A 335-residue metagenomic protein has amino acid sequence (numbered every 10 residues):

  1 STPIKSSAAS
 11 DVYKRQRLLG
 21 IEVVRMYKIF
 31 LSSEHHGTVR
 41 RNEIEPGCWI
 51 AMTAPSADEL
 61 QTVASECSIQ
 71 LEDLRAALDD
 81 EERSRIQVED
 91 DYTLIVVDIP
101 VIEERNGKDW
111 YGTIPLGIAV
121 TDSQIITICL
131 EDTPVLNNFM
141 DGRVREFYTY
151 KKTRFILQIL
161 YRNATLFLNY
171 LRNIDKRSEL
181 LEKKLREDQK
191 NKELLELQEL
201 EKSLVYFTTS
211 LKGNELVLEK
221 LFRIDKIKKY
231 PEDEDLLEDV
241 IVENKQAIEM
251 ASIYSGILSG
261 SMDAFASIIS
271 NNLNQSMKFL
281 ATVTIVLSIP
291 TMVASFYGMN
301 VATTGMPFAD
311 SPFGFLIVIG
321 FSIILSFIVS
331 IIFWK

Functional and structural regions predicted by a protein language model:
S1-Q16: Single conserved hydrophobic/aromatic residue that forms the stacking wall/gate of nucleotide- or nucleobase-binding
T2, L194-L197, Y230, E234-L237 (+3 more regions): Short, structured helix-loop boundary elements
K5-A8, V24, L287: Intrinsically disordered, low-complexity repeat segments enriched in small/polar residues
S6, L200, I317-V318: Hydrophobic core positions of alpha-helical segments in small-molecule transporters and transporter systems
D11, Y161, D263: Acidic active-site catalytic centers that drive phospho-/nucleotidyl reactions and related ester hydrolyses
Y13, V24-Y27, P307: The identity of the second residue at the extreme N-terminus of proteins
L18-Y230, L236-D239, E243-M250: Peripheral, non-transmembrane regulatory/ligand-interaction domains of membrane transport proteins
E22, S68, K245-K335: Hydrophobic alpha-helical transmembrane segments and their immediately adjacent juxtamembrane loops
